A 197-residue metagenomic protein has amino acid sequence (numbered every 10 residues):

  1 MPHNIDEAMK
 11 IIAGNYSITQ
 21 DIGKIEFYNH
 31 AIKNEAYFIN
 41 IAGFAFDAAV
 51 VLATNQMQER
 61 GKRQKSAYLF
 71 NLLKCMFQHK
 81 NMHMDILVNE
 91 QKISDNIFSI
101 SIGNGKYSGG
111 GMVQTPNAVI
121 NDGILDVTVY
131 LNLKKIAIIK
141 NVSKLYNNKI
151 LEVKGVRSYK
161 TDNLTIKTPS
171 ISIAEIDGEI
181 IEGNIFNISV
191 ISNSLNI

Functional and structural regions predicted by a protein language model:
M1-F98: Catalytic core of DAGKc-family lipid kinases
G23, V50, I100, V127 (+2 more regions): A residue-level signal for conserved active-site and pocket-lining positions in enzyme catalytic cores
G43, D47, S101-T115, I180: Glycine-rich phosphate/pyrophosphate-binding beta-alpha loops
D47-V50, S94-N96, S108-G111, K135-I138: Short acidic/glycine-rich loop or secondary-structure boundary segments that cap or lie
Q58-A67, S108-G111, P116-A137: Gly/Ser/Thr-rich active-site loops/lids in small-molecule metabolic enzymes that frequently grip phosphoryl groups
L69-L73, M82-N89, G110-T115, K149-E152 (+1 more regions): Glycine-rich, charged/polar anion/phosphate-binding loops that engage phosphate groups from diverse ligands
N81-H83, I124, I171-I173: Exposed beta-strand and adjacent loop surfaces of beta-rich binding modules that mediate intermolecular recognition
V88-N89, S94, V119-I120, V129-I197: ATP/nucleoside-binding phosphotransfer catalytic cores, i.e., glycine-rich phosphate-binding loops
